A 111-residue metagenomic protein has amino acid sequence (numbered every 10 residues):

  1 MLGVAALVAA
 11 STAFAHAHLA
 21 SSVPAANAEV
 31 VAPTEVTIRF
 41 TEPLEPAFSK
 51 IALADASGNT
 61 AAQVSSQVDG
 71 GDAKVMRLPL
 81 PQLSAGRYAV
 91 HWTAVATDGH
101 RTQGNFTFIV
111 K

Functional and structural regions predicted by a protein language model:
A10-T12: N-terminal signal peptide c-region/cleavage motif recognized by signal peptidases
F14-A32: N-terminal edge beta-strand
V31, V36-E42, G99-K111: Extended, polar beta-sheet/loop recognition surfaces of beta-rich domains that mediate binding to diverse ligands
T37, E42-V64: Short, surface-exposed alpha-helix to beta-strand junction/turn motifs within ectodomains of secreted and cell-envelope
V68-D72: Short proline/glycine- and polar residue-rich coil/turn motifs
K74-L78: Short strand-edge motifs at loop-to-beta-strand transitions and within beta-strands of extracellular beta-rich domains
P79, S84-V90: A glycine-anchored, Pro-Gly-centered beta-turn/N-cap motif
